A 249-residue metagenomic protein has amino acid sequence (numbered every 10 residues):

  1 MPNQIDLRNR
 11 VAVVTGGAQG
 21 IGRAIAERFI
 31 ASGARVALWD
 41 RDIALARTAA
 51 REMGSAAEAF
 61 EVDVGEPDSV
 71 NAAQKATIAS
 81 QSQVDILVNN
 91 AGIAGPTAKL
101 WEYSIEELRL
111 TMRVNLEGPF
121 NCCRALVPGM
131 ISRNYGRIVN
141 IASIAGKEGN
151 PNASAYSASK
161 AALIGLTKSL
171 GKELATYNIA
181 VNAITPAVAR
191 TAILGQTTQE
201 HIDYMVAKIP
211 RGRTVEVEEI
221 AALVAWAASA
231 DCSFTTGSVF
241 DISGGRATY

Functional and structural regions predicted by a protein language model:
P2-D6, A94-T97, E148, A225 (+1 more regions): Short C-terminal tail/terminal secondary-structure segment of NAD(P)H-dependent dehydrogenase/reductase domains
A98-L100, S104-R109, L194, H201 (+1 more regions): Substrate-binding pocket helix/loop in short-chain dehydrogenase/reductase
W101-F120, Y135, V139, L163 (+1 more regions): Catalytic Tyr-X3-Lys loop
F120, Y135, R213-I242, A247-T248: C-terminal substrate-recognition "lid" of short-chain dehydrogenase/reductases
C123, S159, T167: Active-site helix of classical SDR
P128, K172-T176: Alpha-helical segment proximal to the catalytic Tyr-Lys
S143: Residue(s) in the substrate-gating loop at a strand-loop-helix junction that position the organic substrate next
A175, A180, T235-G237: Short, small/polar-rich loop/turn modules that mediate ligand/substrate recognition or access, typified
